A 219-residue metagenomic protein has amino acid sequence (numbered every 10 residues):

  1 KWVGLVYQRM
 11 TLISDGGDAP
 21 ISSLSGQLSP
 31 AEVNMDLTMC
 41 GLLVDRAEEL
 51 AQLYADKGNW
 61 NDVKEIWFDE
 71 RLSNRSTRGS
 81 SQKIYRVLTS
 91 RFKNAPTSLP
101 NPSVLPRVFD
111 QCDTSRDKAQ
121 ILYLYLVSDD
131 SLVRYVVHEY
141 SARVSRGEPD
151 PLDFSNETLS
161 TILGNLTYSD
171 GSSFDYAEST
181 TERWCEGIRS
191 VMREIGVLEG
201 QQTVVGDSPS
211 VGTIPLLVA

Functional and structural regions predicted by a protein language model:
T11-L132, V136-E139, S145, F154: Eukaryotic partner-binding/assembly regions in large regulatory complexes
S80, E178-V191: Short amphipathic alpha-helical interaction segments
E148: Acyl-donor binding region in acyl/amide transferases
F154-G171: DNA-recognition alpha helix
D170-E178: Surface-exposed cleft-lining segments at the edges of enzyme active sites
S179, R193, V197-A219: Accessory, usually C-terminal, subdomains that scaffold auxiliary metal cofactors
